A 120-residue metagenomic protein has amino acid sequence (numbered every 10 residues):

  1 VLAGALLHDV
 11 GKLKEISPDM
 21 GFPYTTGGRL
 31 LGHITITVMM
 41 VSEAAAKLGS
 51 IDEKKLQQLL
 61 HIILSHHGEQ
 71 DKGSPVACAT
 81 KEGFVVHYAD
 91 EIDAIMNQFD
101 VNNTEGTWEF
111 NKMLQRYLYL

Functional and structural regions predicted by a protein language model:
V1, H87, T104-E105, E109-L120: N-terminal intrinsically disordered, cationic/polar leader segments that include organellar targeting peptides
V1-N102: Divalent metal-dependent catalytic cores for phosphoryl transfer on phosphate-bearing substrates
